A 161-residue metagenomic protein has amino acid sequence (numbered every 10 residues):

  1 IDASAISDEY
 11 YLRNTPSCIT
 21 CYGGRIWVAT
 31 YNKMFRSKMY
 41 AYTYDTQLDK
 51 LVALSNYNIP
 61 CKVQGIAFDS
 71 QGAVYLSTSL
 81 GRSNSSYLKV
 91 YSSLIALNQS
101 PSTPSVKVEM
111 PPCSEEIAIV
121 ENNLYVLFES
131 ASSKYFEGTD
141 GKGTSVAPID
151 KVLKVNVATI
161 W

Functional and structural regions predicted by a protein language model:
I1-S37: Extracellular-facing segments of soluble proteins and assemblies that are Gly/Ser/Thr-biased and enriched in aromatics
D2, T43-L48, S92-L97: Short loop/turn segments that connect beta-strands within beta-propeller blades
D2-Y10, K50-Y57, P101-K107: A short beta-strand motif characteristic of beta-propeller blades
E9-C21, I59-A67, E109-V120: Repeated scaffold domains used in trafficking and secretory/extracellular systems, primarily beta-propellers
G23-R25, Q71-A73, E121-N122: Short coil/turn segments that connect the beta-strands within blades of beta-propeller domains
M34-T43, R82-S92, S132-T159: Structural motif
N58-N98: Loop/turn-rich, solvent-exposed surfaces of beta-rich toroidal or solenoidal domains
